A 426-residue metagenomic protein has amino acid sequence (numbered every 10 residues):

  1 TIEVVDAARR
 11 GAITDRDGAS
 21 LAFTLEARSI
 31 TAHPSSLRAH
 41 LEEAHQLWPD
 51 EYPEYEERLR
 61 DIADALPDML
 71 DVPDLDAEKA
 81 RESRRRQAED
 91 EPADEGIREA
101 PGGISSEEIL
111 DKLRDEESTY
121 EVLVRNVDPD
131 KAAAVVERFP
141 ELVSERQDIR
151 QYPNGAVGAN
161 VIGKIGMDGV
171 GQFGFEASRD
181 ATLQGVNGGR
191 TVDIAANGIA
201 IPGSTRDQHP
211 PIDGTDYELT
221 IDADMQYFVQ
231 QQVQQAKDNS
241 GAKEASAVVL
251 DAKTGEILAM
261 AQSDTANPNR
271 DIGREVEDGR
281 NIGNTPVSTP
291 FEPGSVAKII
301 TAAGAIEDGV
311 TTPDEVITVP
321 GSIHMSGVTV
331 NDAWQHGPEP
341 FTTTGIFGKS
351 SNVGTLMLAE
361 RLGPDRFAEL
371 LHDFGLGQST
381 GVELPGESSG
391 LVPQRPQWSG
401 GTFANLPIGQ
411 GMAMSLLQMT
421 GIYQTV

Functional and structural regions predicted by a protein language model:
T1-D64, Y217-A236, G283: Helix-start/capping segments and mature chain N-termini
I2-V4, P34-L37, A44-Y55, L66-P67 (+8 more regions): Second-shell loop/turn segments in exported
V5-R9, N187, G241-E244: Short, small/polar residue-rich loop motifs at catalytic or cofactor-binding pockets
R10, A27, L59-A63, P67 (+16 more regions): Extracytoplasmic/secreted envelope proteins and their assembly/folding machinery, especially bacterial periplasmic
G11, D17-A19, L25-R28, H33-L37 (+10 more regions): Solvent-exposed coil/turn segments that connect beta secondary-structure elements in extracytoplasmic/periplasmic
A22-A27, T31-A32, S36, L41 (+3 more regions): Small/polar-residue-rich segments within soluble enzyme cores
Y120, I201-A245: Conserved, well-ordered alpha-helix/loop/beta-strand core segments that scaffold catalytic motifs
A196-T205, D251-S295, I300-V426: Beta-lactam-recognizing serine transpeptidase/beta-lactamase-like catalytic domain environment
